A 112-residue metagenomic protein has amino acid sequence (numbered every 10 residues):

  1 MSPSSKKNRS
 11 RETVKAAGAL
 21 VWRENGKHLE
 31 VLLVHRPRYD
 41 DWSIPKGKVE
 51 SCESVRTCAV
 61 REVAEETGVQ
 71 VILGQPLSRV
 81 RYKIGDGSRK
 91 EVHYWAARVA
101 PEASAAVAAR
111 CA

Functional and structural regions predicted by a protein language model:
S2-I44: N-terminal strand-loop-strand
G47-A112: Unchanged
